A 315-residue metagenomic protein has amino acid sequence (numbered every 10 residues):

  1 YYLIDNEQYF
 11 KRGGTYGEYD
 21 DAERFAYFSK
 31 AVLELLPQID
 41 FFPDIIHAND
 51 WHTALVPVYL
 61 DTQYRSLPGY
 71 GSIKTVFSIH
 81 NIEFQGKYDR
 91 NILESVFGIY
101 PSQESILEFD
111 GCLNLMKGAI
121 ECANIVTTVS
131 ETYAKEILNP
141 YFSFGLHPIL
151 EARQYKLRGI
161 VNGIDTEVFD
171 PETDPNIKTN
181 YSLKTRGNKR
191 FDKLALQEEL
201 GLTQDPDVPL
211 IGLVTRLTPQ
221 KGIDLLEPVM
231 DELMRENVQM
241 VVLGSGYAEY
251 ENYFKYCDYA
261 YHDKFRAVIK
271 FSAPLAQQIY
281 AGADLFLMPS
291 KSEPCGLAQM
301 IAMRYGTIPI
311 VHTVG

Functional and structural regions predicted by a protein language model:
Y1-G315: Catalytic cores of nucleotide-sugar-dependent glycosyltransferases that transfer UDP/GDP/TDP-activated
